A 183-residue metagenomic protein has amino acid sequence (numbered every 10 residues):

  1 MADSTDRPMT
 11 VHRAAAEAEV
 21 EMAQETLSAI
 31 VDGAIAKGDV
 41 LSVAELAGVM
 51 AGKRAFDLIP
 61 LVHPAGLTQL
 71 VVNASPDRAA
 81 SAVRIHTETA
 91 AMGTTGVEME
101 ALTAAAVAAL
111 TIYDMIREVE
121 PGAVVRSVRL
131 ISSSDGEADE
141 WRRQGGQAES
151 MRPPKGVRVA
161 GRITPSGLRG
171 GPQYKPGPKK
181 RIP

Functional and structural regions predicted by a protein language model:
M1-L41, L46-V49, K53-L61, Q69-P183: C-terminal binding/interaction regions
